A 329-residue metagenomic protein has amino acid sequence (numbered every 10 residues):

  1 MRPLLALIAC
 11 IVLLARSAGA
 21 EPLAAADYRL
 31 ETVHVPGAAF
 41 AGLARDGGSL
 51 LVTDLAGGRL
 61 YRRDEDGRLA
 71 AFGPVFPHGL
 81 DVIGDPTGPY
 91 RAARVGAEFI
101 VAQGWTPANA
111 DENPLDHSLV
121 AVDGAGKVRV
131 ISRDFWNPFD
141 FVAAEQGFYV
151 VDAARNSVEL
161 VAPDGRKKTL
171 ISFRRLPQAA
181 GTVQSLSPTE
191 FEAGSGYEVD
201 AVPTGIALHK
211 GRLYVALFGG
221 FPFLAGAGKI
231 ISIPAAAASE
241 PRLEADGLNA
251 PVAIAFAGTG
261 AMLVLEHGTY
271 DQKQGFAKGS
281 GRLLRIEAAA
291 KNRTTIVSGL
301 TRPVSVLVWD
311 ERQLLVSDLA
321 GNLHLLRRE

Functional and structural regions predicted by a protein language model:
A6-L14: Bacterial N-terminal signal peptides
E21-A38: A short helix->beta-strand "capping" segment at the edge of beta-propeller domains
D27-T32, R68-F72, G126-R129, G165-L170 (+3 more regions): Predominantly a core beta-strand signature of beta-propeller blades across repeat-based propeller domains
V35-G47, H78-F99, Q103, V130-Y149 (+7 more regions): Beta-rich, blade/repeat-based domains predominating in secreted/periplasmic proteins but also intracellular
P36, V52-G57, R94, V101-N113 (+6 more regions): Conserved beta-strand positions in repeat-built beta-propeller and related beta-rich domains
V52-A70: Beta-propeller domains
G58-R62, H117-V120, S157-E159, K229-I231 (+2 more regions): A short loop-to-beta-strand structural motif that recurs across blades of beta-propeller domains
R63-R68, V122-G126, A162-R166, P234-A238 (+2 more regions): Short loop/turn segments that connect beta-strands within beta-propeller blades
